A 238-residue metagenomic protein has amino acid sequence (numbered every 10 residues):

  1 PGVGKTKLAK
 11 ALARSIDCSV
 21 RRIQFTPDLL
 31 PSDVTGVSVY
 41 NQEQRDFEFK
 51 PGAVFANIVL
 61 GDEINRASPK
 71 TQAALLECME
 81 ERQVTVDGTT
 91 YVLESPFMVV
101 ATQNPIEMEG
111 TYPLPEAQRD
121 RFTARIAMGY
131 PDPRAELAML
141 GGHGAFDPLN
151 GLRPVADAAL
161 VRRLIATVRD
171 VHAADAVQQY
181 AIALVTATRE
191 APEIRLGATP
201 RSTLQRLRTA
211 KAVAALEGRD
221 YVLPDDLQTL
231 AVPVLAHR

Functional and structural regions predicted by a protein language model:
P1-T26: Walker A/P-loop
K7, K70, A74: Conserved Walker
S19-P31, G88-S95: Short beta-strand-centered segment that lines the nucleotide-binding/catalytic pocket of NTP-utilizing
Y40-L60: Conserved alpha-helical scaffold flanking the Walker A/P-loop in AAA+ ATPase domains
N41-D46, A67-T71, M79-A156, V161-V171 (+1 more regions): Canonical AAA+ ATPase core
D62-E63, A74: Walker B catalytic acidic pair
G151-T203: Conserved AAA+ ATPase small/helical "lid" subdomain
Q179, T188-R238: C-terminal engagement/docking regions of AAA+ P-loop ATPases
